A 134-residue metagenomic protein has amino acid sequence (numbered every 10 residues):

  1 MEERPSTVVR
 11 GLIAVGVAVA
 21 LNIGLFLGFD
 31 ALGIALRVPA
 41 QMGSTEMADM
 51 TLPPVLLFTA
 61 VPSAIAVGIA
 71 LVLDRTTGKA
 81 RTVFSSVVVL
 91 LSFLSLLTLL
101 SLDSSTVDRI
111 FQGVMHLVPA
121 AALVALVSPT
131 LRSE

Functional and structural regions predicted by a protein language model:
M1-L21: Cytosolic juxtamembrane helix and N-cap/initiation of the first transmembrane helix
T7, G11, L71-S92: Internal alpha-helical transmembrane segments of multi-pass membrane proteins
R10-A14, I23, V118-E134: Membrane-water interface at the C-terminal end of transmembrane alpha helices
I13-A14, L57-T59: Alpha-helical transmembrane segments of multi-pass integral membrane proteins
V19-L36: Transmembrane alpha-helix/helix-exit interface in multi-pass inner-membrane proteins
R37-T51: Perimembrane loop-to-helix junctions flanking transmembrane segments
L90-L100: Aromatic-anchored segments of alpha-helical transmembrane domains
T106-L117: Non-cytosolic membrane-interface motifs at loop->transmembrane helix junctions
